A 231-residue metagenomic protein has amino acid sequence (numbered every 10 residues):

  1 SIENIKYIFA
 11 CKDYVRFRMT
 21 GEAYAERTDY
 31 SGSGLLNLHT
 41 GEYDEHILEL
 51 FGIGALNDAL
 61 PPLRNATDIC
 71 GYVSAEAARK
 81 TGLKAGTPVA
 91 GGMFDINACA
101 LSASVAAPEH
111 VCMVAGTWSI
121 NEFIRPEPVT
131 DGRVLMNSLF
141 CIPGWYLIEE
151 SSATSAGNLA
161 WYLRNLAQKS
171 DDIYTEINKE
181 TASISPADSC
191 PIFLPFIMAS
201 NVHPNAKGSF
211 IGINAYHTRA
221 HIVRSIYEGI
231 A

Functional and structural regions predicted by a protein language model:
S1-Y24, G34-G54, I69-A231: Active-site core segments that coordinate phosphate-bearing ligands/cofactors across diverse enzyme families
G52-N65: A conserved helix-loop-beta module that forms one wall/lid of the active-site cleft in ATP-utilizing catalytic domains
